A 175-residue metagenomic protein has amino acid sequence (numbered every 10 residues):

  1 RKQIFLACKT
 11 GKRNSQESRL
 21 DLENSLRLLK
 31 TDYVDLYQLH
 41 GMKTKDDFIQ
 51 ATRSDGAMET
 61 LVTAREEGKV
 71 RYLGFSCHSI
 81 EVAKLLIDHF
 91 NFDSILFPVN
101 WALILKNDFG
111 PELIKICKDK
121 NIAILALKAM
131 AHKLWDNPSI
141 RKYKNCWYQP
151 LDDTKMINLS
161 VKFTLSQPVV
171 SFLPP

Functional and structural regions predicted by a protein language model:
R1, G11-S18, K45, A102-N107: Acidic-and-aromatic substrate-binding clefts and catalytic sites of carbohydrate-active enzymes
R1-I4, T60: N-terminal binding-site loop/beta-alpha segment at the start of enzyme catalytic domains that lines or forms
Q3-I4, T31-V34, V70, F92: Local beta-strand N-terminus motif with an aromatic residue
T10-R13, C77-S79: Short beta->alpha linker loops
S18-L29, P111-D119: Short amphipathic alpha-helices and their capping/turn segments at secondary-structure boundaries
L26-F48: Active-site groove signature of glycoside hydrolases
M42-P175: Beta/alpha (TIM)-barrel catalytic core signal, keyed to glycine-rich beta->alpha loops juxtaposed to Asp/Glu that bind
